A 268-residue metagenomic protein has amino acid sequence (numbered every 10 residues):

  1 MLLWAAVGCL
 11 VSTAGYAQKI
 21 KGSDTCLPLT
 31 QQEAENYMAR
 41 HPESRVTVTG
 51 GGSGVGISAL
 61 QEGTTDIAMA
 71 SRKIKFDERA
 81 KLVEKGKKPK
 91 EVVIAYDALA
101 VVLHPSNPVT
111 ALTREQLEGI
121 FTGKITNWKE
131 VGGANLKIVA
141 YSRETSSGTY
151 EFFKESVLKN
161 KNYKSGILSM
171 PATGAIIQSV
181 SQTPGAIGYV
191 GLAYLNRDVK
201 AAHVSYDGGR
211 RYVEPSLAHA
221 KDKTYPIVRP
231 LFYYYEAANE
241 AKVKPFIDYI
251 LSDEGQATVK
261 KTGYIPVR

Functional and structural regions predicted by a protein language model:
M1-S12: Bacterial N-terminal signal peptides
Y16-R268: Exported/periplasmic ABC-transporter solute-binding proteins
